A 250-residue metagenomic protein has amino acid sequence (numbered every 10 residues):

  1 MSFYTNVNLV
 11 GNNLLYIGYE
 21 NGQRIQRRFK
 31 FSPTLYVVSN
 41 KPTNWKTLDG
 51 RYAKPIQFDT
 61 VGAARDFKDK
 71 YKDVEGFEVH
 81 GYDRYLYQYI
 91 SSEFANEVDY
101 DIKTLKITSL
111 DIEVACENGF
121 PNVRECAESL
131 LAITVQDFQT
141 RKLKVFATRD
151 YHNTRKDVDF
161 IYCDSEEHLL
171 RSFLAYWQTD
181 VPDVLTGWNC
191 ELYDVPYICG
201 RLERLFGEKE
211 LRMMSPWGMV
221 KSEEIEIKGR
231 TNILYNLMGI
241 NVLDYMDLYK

Functional and structural regions predicted by a protein language model:
M1-K250: The two-metal-ion catalytic cores of nucleic-acid processing enzymes
